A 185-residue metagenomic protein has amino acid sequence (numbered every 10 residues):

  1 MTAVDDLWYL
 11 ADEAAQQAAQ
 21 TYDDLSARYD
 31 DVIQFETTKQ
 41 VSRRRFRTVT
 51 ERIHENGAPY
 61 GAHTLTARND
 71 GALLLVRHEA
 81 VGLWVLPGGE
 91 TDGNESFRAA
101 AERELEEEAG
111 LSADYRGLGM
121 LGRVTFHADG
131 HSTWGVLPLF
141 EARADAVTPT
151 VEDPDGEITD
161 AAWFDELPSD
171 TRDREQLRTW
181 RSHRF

Functional and structural regions predicted by a protein language model:
M1-Q16, D23, F185: Actinobacteria-biased recognition of intrinsically disordered, low-complexity terminal regions
T2-Y9, E36-R52, V81-W84, M120-G122: Charged, low-complexity, helix/coiled-coil-prone segments
D12-H63: Acidic, metal-coordinating catalytic segment for phosphate/diphosphate chemistry, firing primarily on the Nudix
G57-G61, E79, L86, G135-L137: Short connector loops at helix/strand junctions that flank enzyme active sites, especially segments positioning acidic
H63, A72, D160: Conserved beta-strand and immediately adjacent loop positions that scaffold enzyme active sites
A67-E107: Conserved Nudix-box catalytic region and its N-terminal flanking loop in Nudix hydrolases and closely related
T91-F185: Unchanged
